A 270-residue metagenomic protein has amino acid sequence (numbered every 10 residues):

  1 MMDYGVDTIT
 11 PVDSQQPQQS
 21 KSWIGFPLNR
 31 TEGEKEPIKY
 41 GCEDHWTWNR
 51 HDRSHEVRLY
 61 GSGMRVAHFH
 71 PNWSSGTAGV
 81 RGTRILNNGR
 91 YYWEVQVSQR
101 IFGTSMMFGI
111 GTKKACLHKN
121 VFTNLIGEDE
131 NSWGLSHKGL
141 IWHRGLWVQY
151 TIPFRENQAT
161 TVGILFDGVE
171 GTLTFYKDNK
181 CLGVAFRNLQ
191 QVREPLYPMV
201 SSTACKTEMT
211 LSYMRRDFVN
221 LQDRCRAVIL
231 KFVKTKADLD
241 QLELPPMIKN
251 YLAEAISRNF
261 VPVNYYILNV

Functional and structural regions predicted by a protein language model:
M1-T31, I38-K39: Eukaryotic non-catalytic protein-interaction modules, chiefly N-terminal intrinsically disordered
W23-F26, R30-C42, T47-H51, E56-K138: Secretory/extracellular carbohydrate-interaction modules and structurally similar beta-sandwich "look-alikes"
R58, E94, S98, G111 (+8 more regions): Amphipathic alpha-helical interaction motifs in eukaryotic regulatory proteins
M64, P71-W73, I85-L86, Y91 (+10 more regions): Conserved beta-strand elements of beta-rich interaction domains across eukaryotes, especially beta-propellers
I141-T161: Short, aromatic/His-centered strand-loop micro-motif at the edge of beta-sheets
N157-T172: Localized edge beta-strand/strand-to-loop motifs within extracellular or lumenal beta-rich domains
Y176-Y197: Short, solvent-exposed beta-strand-to-loop segments that form ligand-recognition rims of beta-rich domains
V192-V270: Cullin-RING E3 adaptor/co-adaptor recruitment helices
